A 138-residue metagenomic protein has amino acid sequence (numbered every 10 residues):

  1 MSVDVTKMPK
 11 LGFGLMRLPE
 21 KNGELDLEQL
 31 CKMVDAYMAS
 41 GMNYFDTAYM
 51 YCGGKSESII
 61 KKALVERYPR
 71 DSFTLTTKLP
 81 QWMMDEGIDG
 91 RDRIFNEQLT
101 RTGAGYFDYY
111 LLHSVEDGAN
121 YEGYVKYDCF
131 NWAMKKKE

Functional and structural regions predicted by a protein language model:
M1-F73, W132: N-terminal binding-site loop/beta-alpha segment at the start of enzyme catalytic domains that lines or forms
P9-G12, P80, E138: Residue-level detector of intrinsically disordered/flexible regions characterized by low predicted structural confidence
M16-E28, K78-G90, G118-E122: Active-site mouth loops of central-metabolism enzymes
R17, R67-R70, K78, R101 (+1 more regions): Basic side chains
L18, M50, Q81, A104 (+1 more regions): Flexible cofactor-recognition loop at the NAD(P)H-binding site of Rossmann-like short-chain dehydrogenase/reductase
D35, D85-E138: Glycine/proline-rich, positively charged, aromatic-decorated active-site loop/lid region on the catalytic face
G41-D46, L75-T77, G105-Y110: Short C-terminal domain-edge/linker segments immediately following a structured domain
D71-M83, Y110-H113: A short, structured active-site edge motif that brings together acidic residues
